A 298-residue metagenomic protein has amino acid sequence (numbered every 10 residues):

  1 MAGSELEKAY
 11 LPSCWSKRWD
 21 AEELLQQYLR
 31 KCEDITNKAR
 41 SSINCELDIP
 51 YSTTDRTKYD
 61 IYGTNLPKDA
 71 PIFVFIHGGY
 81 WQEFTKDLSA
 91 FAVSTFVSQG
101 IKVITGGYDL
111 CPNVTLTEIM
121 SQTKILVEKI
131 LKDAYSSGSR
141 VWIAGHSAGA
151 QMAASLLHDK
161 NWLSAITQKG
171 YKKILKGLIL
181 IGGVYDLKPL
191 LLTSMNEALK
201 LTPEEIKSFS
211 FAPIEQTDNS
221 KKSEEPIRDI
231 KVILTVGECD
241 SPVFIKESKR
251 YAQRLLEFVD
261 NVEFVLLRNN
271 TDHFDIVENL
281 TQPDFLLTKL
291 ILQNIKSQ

Functional and structural regions predicted by a protein language model:
G3-P67: N-terminal cap/lid segment of alpha/beta-hydrolase-fold proteins
N65-F96: Short, surface-exposed "cap/lid" segments of acyl-processing enzymes
F75-G78, T105, L234: Structural cue for short, hydrophobic secondary-structure segments
F84-V93, I104-R140, T281-Q282: Catalytic nucleophile-loop/oxyanion-hole region of alpha/beta-hydrolase and closely related hydrolase-like folds
E128-T193: Primarily recognizes the serine-hydrolase "nucleophile elbow" in alpha/beta-hydrolase and SGNH/GDSL folds
G183-K222: Mobile cap/lid helix-loop segments that gate and shape the active-site cleft of serine hydrolases
I233-S241: Conserved strand-to-loop "acid loop" that flanks and positions the catalytic carboxylate
T235, I245-A252, L256-Q298: C-terminal catalytic histidine-bearing segment of alpha/beta-hydrolase fold enzymes
